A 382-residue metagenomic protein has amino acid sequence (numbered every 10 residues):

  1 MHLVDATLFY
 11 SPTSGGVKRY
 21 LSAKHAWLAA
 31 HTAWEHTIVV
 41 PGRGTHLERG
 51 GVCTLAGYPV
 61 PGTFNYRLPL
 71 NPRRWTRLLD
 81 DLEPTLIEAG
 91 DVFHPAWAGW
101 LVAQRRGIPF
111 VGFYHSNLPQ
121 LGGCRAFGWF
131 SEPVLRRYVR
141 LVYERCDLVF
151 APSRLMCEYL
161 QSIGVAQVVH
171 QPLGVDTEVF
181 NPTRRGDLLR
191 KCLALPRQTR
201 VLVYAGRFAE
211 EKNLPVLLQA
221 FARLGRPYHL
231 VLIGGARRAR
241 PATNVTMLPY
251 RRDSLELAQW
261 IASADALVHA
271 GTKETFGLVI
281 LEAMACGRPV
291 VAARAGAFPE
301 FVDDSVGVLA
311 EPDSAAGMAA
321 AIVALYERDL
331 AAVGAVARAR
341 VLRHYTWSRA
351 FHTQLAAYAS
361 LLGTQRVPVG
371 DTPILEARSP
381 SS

Functional and structural regions predicted by a protein language model:
M1-G50, A222, R378-S382: N-terminal subdomain of nucleotide-sugar transferases
P109, Q120-L141: Nucleotide-sugar donor phosphate/pyrophosphate-binding loop at the beta->alpha transition of glycosyltransferases
E132, R136-R185: Donor nucleotide-sugar binding/catalytic pocket of nucleotide-sugar-dependent glycosyltransferases
P196-K212, L218-A222: Conserved donor-binding/catalytic core segment of Leloir-type glycosyltransferases
G234-L255: Nucleotide-activated donor-binding/catalytic signature segment of Leloir-type glycosyltransferases, i.e., the conserved
Y250, D304, V308-A315, A324-D329: Conserved acidic donor-binding segment of nucleotide-sugar-dependent glycosyltransferases
T272: Aromatic "clamp/platform" in nucleotide-sugar-dependent glycosyltransferases that forms part of the donor/acceptor
I280, P289-A292: Short hydrophobic beta-strand element within catalytic cores of glycosyltransferases and related nucleotide-activated
